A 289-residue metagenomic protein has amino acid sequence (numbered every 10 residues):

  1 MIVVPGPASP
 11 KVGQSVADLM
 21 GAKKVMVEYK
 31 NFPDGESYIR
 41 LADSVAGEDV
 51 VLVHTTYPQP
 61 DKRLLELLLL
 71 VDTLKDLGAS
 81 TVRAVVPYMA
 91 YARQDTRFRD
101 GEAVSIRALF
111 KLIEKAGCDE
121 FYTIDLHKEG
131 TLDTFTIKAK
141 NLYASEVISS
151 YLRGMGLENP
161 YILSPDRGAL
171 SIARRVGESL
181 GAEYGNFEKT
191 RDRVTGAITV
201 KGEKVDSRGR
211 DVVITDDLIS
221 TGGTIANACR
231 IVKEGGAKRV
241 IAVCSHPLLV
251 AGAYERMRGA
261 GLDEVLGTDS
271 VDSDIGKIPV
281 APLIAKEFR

Functional and structural regions predicted by a protein language model:
M1-R289: PRPP-associated nucleotide enzymes
